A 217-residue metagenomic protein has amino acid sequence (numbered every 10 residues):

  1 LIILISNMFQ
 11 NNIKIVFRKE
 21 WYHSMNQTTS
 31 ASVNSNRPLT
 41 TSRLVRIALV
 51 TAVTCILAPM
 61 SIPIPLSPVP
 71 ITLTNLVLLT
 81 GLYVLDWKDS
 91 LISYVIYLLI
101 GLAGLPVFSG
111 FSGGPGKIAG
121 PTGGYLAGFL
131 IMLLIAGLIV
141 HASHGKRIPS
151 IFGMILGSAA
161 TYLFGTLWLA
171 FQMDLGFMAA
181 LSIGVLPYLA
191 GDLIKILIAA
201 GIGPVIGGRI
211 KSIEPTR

Functional and structural regions predicted by a protein language model:
I2-I5, F9-T51, I183-R217: Alpha-helical transmembrane segments and their cytosolic interface
N26-L91: Hydrophobic transmembrane alpha-helices
Q27-N36, V45-L49, I56, P115-L163: Short helix-perturbing small/polar motifs within transmembrane alpha-helices
T40, W87-I92, S143-P149, G176-F177: Membrane-helix interface segments
L44-L49, L76, T80, S90-I96 (+5 more regions): Hydrophobic alpha-helical transmembrane segments
A58-P70, L98-M132: Interfacial aromatic-anchored transmembrane helix boundaries in multi-pass membrane proteins
S93-Y97, L105-F108, M132, A136 (+3 more regions): Alpha-helical transmembrane segments and their lipid-water interface positions in multi-pass membrane proteins
L105-F111, W168-S182: Interfacial helix-loop-helix junctions of multi-pass membrane proteins
